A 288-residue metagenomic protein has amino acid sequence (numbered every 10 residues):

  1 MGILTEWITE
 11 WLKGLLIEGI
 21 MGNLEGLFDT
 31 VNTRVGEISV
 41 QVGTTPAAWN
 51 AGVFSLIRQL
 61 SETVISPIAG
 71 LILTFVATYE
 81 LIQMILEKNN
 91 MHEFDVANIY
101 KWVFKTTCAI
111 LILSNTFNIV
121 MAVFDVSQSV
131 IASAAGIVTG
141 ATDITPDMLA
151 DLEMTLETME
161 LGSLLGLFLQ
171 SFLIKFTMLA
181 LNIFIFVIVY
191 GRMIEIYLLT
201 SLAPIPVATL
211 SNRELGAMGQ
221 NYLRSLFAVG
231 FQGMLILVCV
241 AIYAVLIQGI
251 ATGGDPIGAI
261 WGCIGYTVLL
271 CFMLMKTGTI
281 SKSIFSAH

Functional and structural regions predicted by a protein language model:
M1-I72, K88-A97, T107-T177, G216-N221 (+2 more regions): Gly/Ser-rich, low-complexity
P67-Y79, I196: Hydrophobic alpha-helical transmembrane segments
F75, V120, S127, F184-V187 (+3 more regions): Membrane-embedded alpha-helices of multi-pass transport/permease systems
L81-F94, N182-F186, E214-L215: Membrane-water interface regions at transmembrane-helix termini and the short interhelical loops of multi-pass membrane
W102-K105: Elongated alpha-helical scaffolds
I174, M178-L210, R224-L246: Alpha-helical transmembrane segments of helical membrane proteins, especially in multi-pass transport, channel
